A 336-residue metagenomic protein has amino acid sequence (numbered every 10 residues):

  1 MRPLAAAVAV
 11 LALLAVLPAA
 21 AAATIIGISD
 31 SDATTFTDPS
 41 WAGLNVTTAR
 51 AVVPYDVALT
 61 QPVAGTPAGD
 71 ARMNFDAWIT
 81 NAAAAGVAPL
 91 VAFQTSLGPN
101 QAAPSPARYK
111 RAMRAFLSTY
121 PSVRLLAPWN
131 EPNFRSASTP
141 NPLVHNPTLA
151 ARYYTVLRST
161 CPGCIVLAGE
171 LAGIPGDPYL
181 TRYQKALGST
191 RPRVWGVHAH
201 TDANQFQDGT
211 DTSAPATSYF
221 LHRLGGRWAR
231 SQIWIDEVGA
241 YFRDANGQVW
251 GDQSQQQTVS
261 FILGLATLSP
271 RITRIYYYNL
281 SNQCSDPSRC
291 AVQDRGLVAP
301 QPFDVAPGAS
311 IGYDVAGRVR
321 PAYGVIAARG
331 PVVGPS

Functional and structural regions predicted by a protein language model:
M1-L4: Positively charged n-region of N-terminal signal peptides that target proteins for export
A6-V16: Bacterial N-terminal signal peptides
L17-T24: Sec/Tat signal peptide C-region and signal peptidase I cleavage site
I26-D30, T47-A51, V87-F93, L126-P128 (+4 more regions): Hydrophobic faces of well-ordered beta-strands that scaffold small-molecule active sites in alpha/beta enzyme cores
D32-T60, W78-A82, V87-A92: Catalytic domains of carbohydrate-active enzymes, especially glycoside hydrolases
T34-T35, A58-N74, P99-R230, F242-I262 (+1 more regions): Active-site cleft segment of glycoside hydrolase catalytic domains centered on the general acid/base Glu
S40, Q61, T66-P67, V249-G251 (+1 more regions): Aromatic-rich peripheral "rim/lid" segments of glycoside hydrolase catalytic domains that contact and position glycan
